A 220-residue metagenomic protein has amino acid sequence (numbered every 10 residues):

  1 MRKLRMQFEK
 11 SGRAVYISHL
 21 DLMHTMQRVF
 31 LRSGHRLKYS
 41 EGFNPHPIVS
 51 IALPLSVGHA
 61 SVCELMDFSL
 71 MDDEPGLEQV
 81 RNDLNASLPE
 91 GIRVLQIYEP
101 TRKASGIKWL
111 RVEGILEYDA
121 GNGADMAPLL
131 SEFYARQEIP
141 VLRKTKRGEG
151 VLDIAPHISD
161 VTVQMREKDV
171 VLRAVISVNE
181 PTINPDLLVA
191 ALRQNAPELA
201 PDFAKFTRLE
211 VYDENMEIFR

Functional and structural regions predicted by a protein language model:
R2, Q7-E9, R13, I17 (+1 more regions): Extended, well-folded interaction surfaces typified by the phenylalanyl-tRNA synthetase beta subunit core
F8-K10, F68-E74, G114-A120, A174-V178: Short beta-strand-to-loop capping motifs
Y16-L20, E74-Q79, G123-A124, V178 (+1 more regions): Ordered, soluble secondary-structure elements with a strong preference for glycine-centered loop motifs and nearby
Y39-F68, T101-A104: Short, charge-patterned binding micro-sites
S61-E113: Ordered, amphipathic secondary-structure segments that act as subunit-interaction surfaces in large macromolecular
E78-L88, D125-A135, L188-V189: Short amphipathic alpha-helices in soluble, non-transmembrane regions that often serve as interface/regulatory elements
A135-R220: Core RNA-modification/binding signature centered on pseudouridine synthases
